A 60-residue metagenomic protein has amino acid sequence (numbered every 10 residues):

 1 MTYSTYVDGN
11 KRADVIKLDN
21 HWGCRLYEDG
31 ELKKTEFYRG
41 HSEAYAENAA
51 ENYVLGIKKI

Functional and structural regions predicted by a protein language model:
M1-G23: Short N-terminal "domain-start" leader segments that mark the transition from disordered tails or signal peptides into
S4-V7, F37, K59: Serine/threonine-rich, low-complexity intrinsically disordered segments
N10, K33, I57-K58: Generic cytosolic/nucleocytoplasmic N-terminal low-complexity/intrinsically disordered segments
D29-Y45: A short, exposed loop/beta-hairpin motif centered on an aromatic-Gly-Thr core
A46-A50: Stable alpha-helical structural segments in soluble proteins, enriched in small hydrophobic residues
N52-I60: Short arginine-rich
